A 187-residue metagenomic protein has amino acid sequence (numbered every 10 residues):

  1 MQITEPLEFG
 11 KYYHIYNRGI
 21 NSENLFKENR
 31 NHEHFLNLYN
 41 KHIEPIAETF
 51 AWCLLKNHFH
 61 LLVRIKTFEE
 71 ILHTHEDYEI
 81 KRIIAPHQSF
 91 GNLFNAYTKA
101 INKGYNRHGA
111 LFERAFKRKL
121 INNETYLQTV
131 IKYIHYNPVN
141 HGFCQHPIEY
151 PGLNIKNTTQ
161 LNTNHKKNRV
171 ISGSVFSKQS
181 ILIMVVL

Functional and structural regions predicted by a protein language model:
M1-L187: Short catalytic/metal-binding and nucleic-acid-binding patches
